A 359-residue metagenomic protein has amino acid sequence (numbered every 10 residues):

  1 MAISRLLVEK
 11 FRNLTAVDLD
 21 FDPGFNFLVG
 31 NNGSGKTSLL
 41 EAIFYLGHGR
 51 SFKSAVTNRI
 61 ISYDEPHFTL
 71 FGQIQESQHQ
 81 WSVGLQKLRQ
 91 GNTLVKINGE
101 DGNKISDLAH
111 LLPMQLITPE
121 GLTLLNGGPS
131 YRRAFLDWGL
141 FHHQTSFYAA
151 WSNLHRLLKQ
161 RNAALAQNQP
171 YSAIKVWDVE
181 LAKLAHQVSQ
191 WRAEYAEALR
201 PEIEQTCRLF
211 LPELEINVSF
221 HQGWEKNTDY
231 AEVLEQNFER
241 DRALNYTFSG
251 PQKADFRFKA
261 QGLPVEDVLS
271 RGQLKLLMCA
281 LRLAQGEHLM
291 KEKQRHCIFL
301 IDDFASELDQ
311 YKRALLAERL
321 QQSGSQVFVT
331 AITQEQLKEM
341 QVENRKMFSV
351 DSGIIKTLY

Functional and structural regions predicted by a protein language model:
M1-N31, S172-I298, E307, Y311 (+4 more regions): Conserved NTPase motor "head" modules and their coupling/switch loops across ABC/AAA+ ATPases, GTPases, and GHKL ATPases
K36: Conserved lysine of the Walker
Y45-T57, A284-E292: Post-Walker A helix-loop "phosphate-sensing" segment adjacent to the P-loop in P-loop NTPases
H48-Y131, D137-H143, F147, R200 (+2 more regions): Nucleotide-state sensing region of NTPase/ATPase domains
G72, Q326-I332: Structural recognition of the conserved hydrophobic beta-strand(s) that form the central parallel beta-sheet of P-loop
G121-F210, H221: An accessory alpha-helical subdomain
D302-F304: Walker B catalytic acidic pair
